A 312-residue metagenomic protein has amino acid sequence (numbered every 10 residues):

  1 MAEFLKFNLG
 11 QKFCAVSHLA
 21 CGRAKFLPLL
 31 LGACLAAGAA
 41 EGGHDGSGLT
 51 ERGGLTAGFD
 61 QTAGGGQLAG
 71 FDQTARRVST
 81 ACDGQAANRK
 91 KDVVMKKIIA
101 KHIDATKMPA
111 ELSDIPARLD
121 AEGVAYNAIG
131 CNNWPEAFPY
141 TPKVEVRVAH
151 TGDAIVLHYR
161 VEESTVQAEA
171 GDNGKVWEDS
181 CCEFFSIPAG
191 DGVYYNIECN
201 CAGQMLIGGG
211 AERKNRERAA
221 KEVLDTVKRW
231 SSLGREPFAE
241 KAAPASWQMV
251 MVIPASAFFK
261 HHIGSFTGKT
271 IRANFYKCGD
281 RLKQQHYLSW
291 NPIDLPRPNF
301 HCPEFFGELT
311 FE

Functional and structural regions predicted by a protein language model:
A2-F4, L9-V16, R23-P28, R52 (+2 more regions): N-terminal amphipathic/hydrophobic targeting modules at extreme N-termini, encompassing cleavable Sec/SRP-type signal
C14, L27, A37, G43 (+3 more regions): Short, low-complexity intrinsically disordered segments enriched in A/P/G/S/L with frequent Arg, especially at protein
A15, A20-A24, A33-A40, T50: Short linear motifs in low-complexity or flexible loops
L49-T50, L55-A75, T80: Long, intrinsically disordered low-complexity tandem-repeat segments
V94-E312: Structural preference for beta-rich elements and adjacent junctions enriched in aromatics
